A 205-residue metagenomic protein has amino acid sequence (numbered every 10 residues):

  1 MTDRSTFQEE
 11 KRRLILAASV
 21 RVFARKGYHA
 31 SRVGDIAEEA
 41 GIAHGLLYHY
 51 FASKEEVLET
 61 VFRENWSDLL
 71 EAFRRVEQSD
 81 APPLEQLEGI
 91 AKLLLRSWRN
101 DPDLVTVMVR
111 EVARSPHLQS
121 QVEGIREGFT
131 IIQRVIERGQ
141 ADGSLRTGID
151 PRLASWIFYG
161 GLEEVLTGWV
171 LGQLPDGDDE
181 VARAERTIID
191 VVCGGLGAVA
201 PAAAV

Functional and structural regions predicted by a protein language model:
M1-E10, R21, L171, A200-V205: N-terminal intrinsically disordered/low-complexity leader segments
E10, L14, V22-E56, T60: Helix-turn-helix
T60, R74-N100, P151-F158, A182-E185 (+1 more regions): Hydrophobic alpha-helical connector segments
R63, L69, E88-V109, T130-R134 (+3 more regions): Helical hydrophobic small-molecule/effector-binding pocket
Q78, E127-A154, W169-D176, L196-V199: Hydrophobic alpha-helical bundle segments that form small-molecule/ligand-binding pockets
L95, I149-L171, E180-G195: Hydrophobic alpha-helical segments that form the core of small-molecule binding pockets and/or dimer interfaces
R96-E137, R152-L153, L171: Short secondary-structure transition hinges
T106-M108, H117, G148, L174 (+2 more regions): Short, hydrophobic secondary-structure boundary micro-motifs
